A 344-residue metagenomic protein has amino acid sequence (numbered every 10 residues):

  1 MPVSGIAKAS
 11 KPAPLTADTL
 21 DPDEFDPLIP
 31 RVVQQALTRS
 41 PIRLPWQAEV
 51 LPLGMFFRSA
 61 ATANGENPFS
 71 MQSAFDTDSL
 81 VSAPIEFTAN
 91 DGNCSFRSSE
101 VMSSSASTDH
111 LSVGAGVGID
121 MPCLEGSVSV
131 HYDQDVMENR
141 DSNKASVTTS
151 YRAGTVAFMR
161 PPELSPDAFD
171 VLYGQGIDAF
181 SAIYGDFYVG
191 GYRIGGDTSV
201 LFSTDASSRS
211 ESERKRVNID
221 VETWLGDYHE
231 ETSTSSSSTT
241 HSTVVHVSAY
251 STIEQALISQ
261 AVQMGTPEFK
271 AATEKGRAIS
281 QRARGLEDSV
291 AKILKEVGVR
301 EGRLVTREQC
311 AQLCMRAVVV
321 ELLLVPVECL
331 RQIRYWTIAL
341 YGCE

Functional and structural regions predicted by a protein language model:
P2-E344: Membrane-permeabilization and membrane-interfacing ectodomains
